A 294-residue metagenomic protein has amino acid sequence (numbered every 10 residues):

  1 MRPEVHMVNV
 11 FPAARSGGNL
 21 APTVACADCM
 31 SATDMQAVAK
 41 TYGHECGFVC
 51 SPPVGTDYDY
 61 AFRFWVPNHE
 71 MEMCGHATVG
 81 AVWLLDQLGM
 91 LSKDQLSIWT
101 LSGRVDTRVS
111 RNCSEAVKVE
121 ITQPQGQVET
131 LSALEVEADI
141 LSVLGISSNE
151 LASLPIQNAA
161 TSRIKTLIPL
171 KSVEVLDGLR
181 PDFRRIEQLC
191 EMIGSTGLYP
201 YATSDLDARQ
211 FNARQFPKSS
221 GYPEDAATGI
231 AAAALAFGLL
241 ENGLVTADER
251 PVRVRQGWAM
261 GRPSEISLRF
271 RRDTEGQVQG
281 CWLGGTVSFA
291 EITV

Functional and structural regions predicted by a protein language model:
M1-M73, V79-V294: Active-site proximal loop and beta-alpha junction motif in alpha/beta enzyme cores
